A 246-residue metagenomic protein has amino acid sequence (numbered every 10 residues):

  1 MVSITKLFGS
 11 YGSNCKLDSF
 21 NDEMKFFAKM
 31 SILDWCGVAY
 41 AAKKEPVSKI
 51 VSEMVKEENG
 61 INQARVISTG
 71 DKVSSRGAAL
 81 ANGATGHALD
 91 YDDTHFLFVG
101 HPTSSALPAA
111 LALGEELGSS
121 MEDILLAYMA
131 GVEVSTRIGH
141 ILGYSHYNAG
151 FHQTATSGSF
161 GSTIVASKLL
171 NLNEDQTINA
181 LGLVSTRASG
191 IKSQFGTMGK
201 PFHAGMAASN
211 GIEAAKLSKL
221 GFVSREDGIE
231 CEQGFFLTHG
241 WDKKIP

Functional and structural regions predicted by a protein language model:
M1-P246: N-terminal core-entry segment
